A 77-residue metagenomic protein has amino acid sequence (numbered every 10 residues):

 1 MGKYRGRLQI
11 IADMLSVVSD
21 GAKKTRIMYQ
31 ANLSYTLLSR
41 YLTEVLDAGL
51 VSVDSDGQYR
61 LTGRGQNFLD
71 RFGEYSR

Functional and structural regions predicted by a protein language model:
M1-A12, L37: Short alpha-helical segments that sit at the start of domains
M14-V18: Short helix-to-turn junction characteristic of helix-turn-helix DNA-binding domains, especially the helix
G21-A31: Short acidic, hydrophobic short linear motifs in intrinsically disordered regions
L33-D47: Short amphipathic alpha-helical interaction segments
L46-D56: A short, conserved structural fragment
Q58-F72: Basic, amphipathic "hinge/linker" alpha-helix immediately C-terminal to the N-terminal HTH DNA-binding motif
Y75-R77: Amphipathic alpha-helical dimerization/coiled-coil segments that flank or bridge DNA-binding/regulatory modules
